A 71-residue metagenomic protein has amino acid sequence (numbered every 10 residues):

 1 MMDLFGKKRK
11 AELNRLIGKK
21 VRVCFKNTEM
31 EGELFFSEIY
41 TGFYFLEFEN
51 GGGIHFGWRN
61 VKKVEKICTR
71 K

Functional and structural regions predicted by a protein language model:
M2-K71: Conserved RNA-binding domains used in RNP assembly and mRNA/RNA metabolism
